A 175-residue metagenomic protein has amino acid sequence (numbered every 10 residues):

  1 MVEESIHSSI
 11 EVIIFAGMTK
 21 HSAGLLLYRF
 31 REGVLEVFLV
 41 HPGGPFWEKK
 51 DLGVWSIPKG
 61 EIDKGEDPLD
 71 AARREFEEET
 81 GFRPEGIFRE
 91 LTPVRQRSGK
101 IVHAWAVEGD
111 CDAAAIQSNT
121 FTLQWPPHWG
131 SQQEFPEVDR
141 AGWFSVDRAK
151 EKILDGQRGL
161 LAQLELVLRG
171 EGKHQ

Functional and structural regions predicted by a protein language model:
V2-I6: Extreme N-terminal basic, low-complexity initiation segments that serve as generic localization/processing leaders
S9, I13-I14: Short, positively charged and aromatic/hydrophobic N-terminal segments
G17-S56, W105: N-terminal strand-loop-strand
E32-V34, G44-W47, D63, S98-G99 (+1 more regions): Short, charged/polar surface micro-motifs in flexible loops or helix N-caps
S56-L91, S145: The catalytic Nudix box helix
P93-G130, G142, L164: Active-site-adjacent beta-strand/loop module that shapes the phosphate/pyrophosphate-binding cleft
S131-V146: Alpha-helix-centered segments that form part of catalytic cores
D147-Q175: Charged phosphate-binding loop/patch that engages nucleotide di/tri-phosphates or the phosphate backbone of nucleic
